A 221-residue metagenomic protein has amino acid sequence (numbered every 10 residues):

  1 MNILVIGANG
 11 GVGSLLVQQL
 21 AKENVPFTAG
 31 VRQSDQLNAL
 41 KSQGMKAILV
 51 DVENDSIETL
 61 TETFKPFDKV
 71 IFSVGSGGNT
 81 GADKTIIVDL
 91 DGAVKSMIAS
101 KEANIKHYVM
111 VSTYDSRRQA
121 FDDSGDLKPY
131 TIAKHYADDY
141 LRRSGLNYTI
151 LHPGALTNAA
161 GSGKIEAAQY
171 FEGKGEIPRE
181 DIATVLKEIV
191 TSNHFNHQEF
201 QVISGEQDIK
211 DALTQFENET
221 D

Functional and structural regions predicted by a protein language model:
I3-V25: N-terminal Rossmann NAD(P)H-binding glycine-rich loop of SDR-like oxidoreductase domains
V12, V70, L151, I182-L186 (+1 more regions): Non-catalytic, hydrophobic alpha-helical segments
P26-T28, S34, T80, K84-I86 (+3 more regions): Conserved Rossmann-fold NAD(P)-dependent oxidoreductase catalytic core, especially the SDR/UDP-sugar
V31-K95, A99-E102, V190-H194: NAD(P)H-binding glycine-rich loop region in Rossmannoid oxidoreductase-like domains and their noncatalytic homologs
A120, A160-I165, I189-Q198: Glycine/proline-rich active-site loop of Rossmann-fold NAD(P)-dependent oxidoreductases
T149-Y170: Flexible, glycine-rich beta-alpha linker
G173-K187, Q198: Substrate-positioning beta->alpha
E199-Q207: Short-chain dehydrogenase/reductase
